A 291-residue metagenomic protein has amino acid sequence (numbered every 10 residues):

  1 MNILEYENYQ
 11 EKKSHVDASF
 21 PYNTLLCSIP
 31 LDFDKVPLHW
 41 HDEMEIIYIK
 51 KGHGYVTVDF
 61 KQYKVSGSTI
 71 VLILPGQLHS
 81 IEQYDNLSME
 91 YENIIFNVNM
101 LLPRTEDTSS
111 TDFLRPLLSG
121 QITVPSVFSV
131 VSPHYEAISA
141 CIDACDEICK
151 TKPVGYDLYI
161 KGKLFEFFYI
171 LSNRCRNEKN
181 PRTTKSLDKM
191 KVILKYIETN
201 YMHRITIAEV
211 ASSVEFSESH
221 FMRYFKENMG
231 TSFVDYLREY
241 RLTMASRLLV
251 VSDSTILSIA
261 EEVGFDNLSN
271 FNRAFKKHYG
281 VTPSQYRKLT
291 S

Functional and structural regions predicted by a protein language model:
N2-N23, L78, E82-E147: A hydrophobic/aromatic-rich effector-binding and dimerization subdomain of bacterial HTH-type transcriptional regulators
T24-W40: Conserved short histidine dyad/triad with adjacent acidic residue
H39-V56, L72: Short, conserved beta-strand element in jelly-roll/cupin
K50, I122, S139-K150, L194 (+2 more regions): Regular secondary-structure segments
F60-P75: Short acidic-glycine-tyrosine-enriched beta hairpin
V124-Y135, C149-H203, I207-V214, E227-E239: Short, Lys/Arg-enriched, Trp-marked, Pro/Gly-tolerant hinge/linker segments that flank
K191-T199, R204-S217, R223-N272, K288-S291: Terminal helix-turn-helix DNA-binding modules in bacterial transcription factors
